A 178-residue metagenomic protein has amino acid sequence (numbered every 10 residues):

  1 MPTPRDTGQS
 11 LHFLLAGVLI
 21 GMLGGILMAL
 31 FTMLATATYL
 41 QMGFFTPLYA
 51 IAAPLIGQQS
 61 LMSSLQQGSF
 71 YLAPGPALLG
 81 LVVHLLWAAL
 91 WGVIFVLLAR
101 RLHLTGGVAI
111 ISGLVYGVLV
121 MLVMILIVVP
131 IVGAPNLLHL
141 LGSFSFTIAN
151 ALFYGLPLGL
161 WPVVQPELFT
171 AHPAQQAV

Functional and structural regions predicted by a protein language model:
M1-T7, P166-V178: Short, charged juxtamembrane terminal tails flanking transmembrane helices
G8-F44: N-terminal signal-anchor transmembrane alpha helix
A37-P74: Extracytosolic (periplasmic/ER-lumenal) interhelical loops and adjacent juxtamembrane/interface segments of multi-pass
Y39, L126-I148: Interfacial helix-loop-helix junctions of multi-pass membrane proteins
L78-V96: Hydrophobic alpha-helical transmembrane segments
L90, N150-V164: Hydrophobic cores of alpha-helical transmembrane segments in multi-pass inner/ER membrane proteins, independent
A99-L119: Internal alpha-helical transmembrane segments of multi-pass membrane proteins
G117-I127: Mid-bilayer segments of alpha-helical transmembrane spans in multi-pass integral membrane proteins that mediate
